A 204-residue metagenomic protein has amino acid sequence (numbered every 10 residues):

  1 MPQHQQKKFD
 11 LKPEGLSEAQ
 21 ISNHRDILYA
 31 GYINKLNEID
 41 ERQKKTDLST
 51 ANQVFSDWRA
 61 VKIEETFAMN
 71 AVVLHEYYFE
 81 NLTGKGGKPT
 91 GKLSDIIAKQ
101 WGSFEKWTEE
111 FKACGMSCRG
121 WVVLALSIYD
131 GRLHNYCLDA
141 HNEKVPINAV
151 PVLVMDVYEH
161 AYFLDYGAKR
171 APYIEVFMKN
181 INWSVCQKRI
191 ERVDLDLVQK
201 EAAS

Functional and structural regions predicted by a protein language model:
M1-S204: Feature for soluble, non-membrane regions of globular proteins
